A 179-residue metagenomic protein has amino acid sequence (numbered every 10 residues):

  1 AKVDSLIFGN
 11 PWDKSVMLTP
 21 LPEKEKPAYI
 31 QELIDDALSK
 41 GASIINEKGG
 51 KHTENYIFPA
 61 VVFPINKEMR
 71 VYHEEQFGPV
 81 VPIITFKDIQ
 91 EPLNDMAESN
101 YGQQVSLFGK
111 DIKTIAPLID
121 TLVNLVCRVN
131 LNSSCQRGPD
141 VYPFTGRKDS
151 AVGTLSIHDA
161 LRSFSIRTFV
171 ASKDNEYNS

Functional and structural regions predicted by a protein language model:
K2-I7, S39, G49, Y56-S179: Conserved C-terminal structural/oligomerization subdomain of aldehyde/semialdehyde dehydrogenase
I7-G9, D13: Active-site region of PLP-dependent enzymes
D13-T19: Short linear capping/connector segments at secondary-structure termini
L21-Q31: Short beta-strand to alpha-helix junction loop
E32-A37: Helical element adjacent to the flavin cofactor pocket in flavoenzyme catalytic cores
S43-K51: Cytochrome P450 fold signature focused on the C-terminal beta-domain
